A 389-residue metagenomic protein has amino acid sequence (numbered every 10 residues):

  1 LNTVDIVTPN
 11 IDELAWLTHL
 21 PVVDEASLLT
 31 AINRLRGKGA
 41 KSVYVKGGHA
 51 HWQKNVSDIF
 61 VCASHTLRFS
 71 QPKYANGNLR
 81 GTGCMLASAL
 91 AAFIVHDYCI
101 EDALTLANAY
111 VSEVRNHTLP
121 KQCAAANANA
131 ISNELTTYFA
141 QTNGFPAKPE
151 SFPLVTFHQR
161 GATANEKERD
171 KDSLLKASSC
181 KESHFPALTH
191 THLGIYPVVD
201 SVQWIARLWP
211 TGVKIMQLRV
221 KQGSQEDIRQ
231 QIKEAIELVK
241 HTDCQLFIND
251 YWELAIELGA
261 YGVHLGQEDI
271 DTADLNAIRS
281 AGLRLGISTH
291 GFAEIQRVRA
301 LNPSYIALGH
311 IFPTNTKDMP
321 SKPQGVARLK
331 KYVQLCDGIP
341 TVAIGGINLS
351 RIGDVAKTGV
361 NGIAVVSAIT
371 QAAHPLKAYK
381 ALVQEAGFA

Functional and structural regions predicted by a protein language model:
L1-T66, E234-S304: Conserved phosphate/ATP/ADP-binding segment of small-molecule kinases
V7, T191-V199, M216-L218, L246-I248 (+5 more regions): Hydrophobic faces of well-ordered beta-strands that scaffold small-molecule active sites in alpha/beta enzyme cores
A15-W16, N76-I100: Short, small-residue alpha-helix embedded
L28-R36, C99-R115, K380: Short, well-structured alpha-helical segments that form the helix of a local strand-helix-strand
D102-L188: Charged C-terminal helix
R207-R219: Catalytic domains of carbohydrate-active enzymes, especially glycoside hydrolases
V220, Q267-L275, A307-P320, I352 (+1 more regions): Glycine-rich phosphate-binding active-site loops on the catalytic face of alpha/beta enzymes
L246-Y261, H290-N302, L335-D337, V342 (+2 more regions): Catalytic cores of alpha/beta
